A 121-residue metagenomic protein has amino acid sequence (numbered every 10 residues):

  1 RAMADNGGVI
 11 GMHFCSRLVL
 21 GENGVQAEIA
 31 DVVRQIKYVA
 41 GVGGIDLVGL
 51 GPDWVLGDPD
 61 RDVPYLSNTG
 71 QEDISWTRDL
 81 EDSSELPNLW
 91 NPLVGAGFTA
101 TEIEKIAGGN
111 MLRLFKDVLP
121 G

Functional and structural regions predicted by a protein language model:
R1-G8, A30-D46: Histidine/acidic residue-rich metal-binding segments in metalloenzymes
R1-N23: Catalytic core of soluble alpha/beta enzymes
I10, V39, D53, I103: Conserved, mostly hydrophobic/aromatic
F14, G43-S67, I74, R78-D79: Short acidic/histidine-rich active-site segments
S16-V19, L56, L112: Short, catalytically relevant binding-site loops at active-site mouths
V19-Q35: Active-site glycine- and acidic-residue-rich loops that bind and position anionic ligands or nucleotide-like cofactors
G24, P59-L66, F115-G121: Short glycine/threonine-rich loop-to-helix capping motif typified by GTGT followed within a few residues by an Asp-Pro
R78-G121: Mid-to-C-terminal alpha-helical segments outside catalytic/metal-binding sites
